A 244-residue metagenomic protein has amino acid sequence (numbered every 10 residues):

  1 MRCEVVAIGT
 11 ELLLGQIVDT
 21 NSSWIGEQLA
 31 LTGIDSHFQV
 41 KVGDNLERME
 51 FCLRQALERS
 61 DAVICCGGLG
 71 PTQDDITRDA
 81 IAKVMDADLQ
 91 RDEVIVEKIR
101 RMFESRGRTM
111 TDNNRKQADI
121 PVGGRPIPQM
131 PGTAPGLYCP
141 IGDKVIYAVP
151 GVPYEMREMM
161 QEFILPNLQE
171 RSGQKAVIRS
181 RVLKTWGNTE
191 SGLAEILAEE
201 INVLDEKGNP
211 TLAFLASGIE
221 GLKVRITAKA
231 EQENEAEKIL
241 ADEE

Functional and structural regions predicted by a protein language model:
M1-V40, N234-K238: Glycine-rich phosphate/diphosphate-binding loop of Rossmann-like nucleotide-binding domains
I8-T10, C65-Q73, P150, K229-A230: Glycine-rich beta-strand-to-loop/alpha-helix junction loops that act as flexible
W24, R48-C52: Well-ordered alpha-helical segments embedded in enzymatic catalytic cores
F38-R48: Short beta->alpha junction loops
R48, E58, D75-S172: Proline/glycine-rich low-complexity loops and linkers
R54-C65: Short, structured active-site "lid" loops
I141-E243: An accessory alpha-helical subdomain
